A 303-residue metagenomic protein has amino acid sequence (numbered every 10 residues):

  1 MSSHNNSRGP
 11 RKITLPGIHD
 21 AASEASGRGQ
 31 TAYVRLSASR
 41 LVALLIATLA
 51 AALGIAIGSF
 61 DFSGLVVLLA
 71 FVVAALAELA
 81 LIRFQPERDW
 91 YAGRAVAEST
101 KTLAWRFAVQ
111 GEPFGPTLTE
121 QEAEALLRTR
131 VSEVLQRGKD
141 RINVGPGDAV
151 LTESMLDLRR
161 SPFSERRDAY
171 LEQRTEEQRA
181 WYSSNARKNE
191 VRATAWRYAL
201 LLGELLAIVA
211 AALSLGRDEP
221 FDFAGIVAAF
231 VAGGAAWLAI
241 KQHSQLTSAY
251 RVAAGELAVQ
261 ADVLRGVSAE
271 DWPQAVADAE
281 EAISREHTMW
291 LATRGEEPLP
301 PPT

Functional and structural regions predicted by a protein language model:
M1-L202, V209-T303: Conserved non-transmembrane functional hotspots
